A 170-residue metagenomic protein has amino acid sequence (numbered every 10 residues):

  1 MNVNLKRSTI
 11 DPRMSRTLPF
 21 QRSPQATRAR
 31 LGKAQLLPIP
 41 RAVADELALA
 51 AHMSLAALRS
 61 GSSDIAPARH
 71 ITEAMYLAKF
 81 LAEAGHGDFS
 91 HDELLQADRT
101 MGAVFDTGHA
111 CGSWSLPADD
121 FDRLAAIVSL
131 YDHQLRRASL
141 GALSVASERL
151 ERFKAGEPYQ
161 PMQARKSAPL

Functional and structural regions predicted by a protein language model:
M1-R30: Arg/Lys-rich, low-complexity, intrinsically disordered N-terminal tails that contact nucleic acids
T9, L49, Q163-K166: Intrinsically disordered, low-complexity segments enriched in glycine/proline and serine/threonine
P19-A84: Short terminal alpha-helical segments
R30, E46, A50, S54 (+4 more regions): Charge-rich, solvent-exposed alpha-helical interaction surfaces
Q35-I39, H86-F89, H109-W114: A ubiquitous short alpha-helical element
A56-T72, H109-A126: Short, low-complexity cationic-aromatic patches
H70-A103, H133-E148: Extended intrinsically disordered, low-complexity coil regions enriched in Ser, Thr, Gly, Ala and often Pro
S113-L170: Amphipathic alpha-helical binding modules
